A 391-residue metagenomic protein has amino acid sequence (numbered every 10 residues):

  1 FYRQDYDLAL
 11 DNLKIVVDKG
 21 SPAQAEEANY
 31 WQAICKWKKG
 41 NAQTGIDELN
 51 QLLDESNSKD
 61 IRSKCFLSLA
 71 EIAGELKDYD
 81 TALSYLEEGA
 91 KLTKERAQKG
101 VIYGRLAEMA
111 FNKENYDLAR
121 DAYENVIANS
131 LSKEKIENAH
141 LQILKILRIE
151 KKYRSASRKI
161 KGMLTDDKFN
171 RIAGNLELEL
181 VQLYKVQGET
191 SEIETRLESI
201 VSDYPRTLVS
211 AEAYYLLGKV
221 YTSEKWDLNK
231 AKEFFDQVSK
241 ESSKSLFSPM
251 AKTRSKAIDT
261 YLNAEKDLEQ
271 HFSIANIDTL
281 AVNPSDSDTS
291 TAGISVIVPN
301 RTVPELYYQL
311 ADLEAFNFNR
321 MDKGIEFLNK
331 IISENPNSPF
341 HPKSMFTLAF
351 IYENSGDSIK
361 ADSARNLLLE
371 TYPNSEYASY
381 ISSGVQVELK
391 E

Functional and structural regions predicted by a protein language model:
F1-E391: Acidic, polar-rich low-complexity tracts and alpha-helical solenoid repeat scaffolds
